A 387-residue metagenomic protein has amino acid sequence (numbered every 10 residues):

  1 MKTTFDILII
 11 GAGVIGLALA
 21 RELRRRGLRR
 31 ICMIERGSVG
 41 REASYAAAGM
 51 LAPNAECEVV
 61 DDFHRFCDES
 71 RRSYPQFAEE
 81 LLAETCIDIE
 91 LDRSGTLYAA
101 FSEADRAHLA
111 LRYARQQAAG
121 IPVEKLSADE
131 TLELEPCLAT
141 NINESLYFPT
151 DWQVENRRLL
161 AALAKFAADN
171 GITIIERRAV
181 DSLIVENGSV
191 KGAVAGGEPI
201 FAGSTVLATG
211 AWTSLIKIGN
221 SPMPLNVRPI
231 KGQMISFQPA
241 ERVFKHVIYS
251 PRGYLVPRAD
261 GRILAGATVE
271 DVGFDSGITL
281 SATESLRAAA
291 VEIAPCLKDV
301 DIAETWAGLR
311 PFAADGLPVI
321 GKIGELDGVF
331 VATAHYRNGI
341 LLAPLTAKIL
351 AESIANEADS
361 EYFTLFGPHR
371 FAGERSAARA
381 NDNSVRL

Functional and structural regions predicted by a protein language model:
F5-C32: N-terminal Rossmann-like FAD-binding beta1-loop-alpha1 element of flavoenzymes
I15, V39, W212: Conserved Rossmann-like nucleotide-cofactor binding loop
R21-R26, R36, G49-L51, I87-L91 (+3 more regions): Active-site substrate-recognition segment that forms the wall of the catalytic cavity or substrate channel
M50-E130, L134, A289-V291: Dinucleotide-binding Rossmann-like beta1-alpha1 core, especially the glycine-rich loop that anchors the ADP
R65-D68, A99-H108, Y147-K165, G277-A282 (+1 more regions): Short beta-strand to alpha-helix junction loop
L146-S204: Helical element adjacent to the flavin cofactor pocket in flavoenzyme catalytic cores
N156, A294-L387: C-terminal catalytic lobe of FAD-dependent flavoproteins
